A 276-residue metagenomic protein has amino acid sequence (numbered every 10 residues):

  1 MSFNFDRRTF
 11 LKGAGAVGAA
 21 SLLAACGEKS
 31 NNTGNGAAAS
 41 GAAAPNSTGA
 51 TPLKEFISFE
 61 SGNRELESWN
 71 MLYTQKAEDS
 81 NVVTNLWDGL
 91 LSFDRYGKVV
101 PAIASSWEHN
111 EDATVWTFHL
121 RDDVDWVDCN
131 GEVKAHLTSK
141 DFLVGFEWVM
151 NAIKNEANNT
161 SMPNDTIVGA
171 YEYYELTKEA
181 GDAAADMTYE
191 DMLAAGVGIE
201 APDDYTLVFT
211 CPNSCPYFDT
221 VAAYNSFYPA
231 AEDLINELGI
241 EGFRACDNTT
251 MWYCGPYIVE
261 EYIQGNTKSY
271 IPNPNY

Functional and structural regions predicted by a protein language model:
S2-G18: N-terminal secretory signal peptides and thylakoid transit peptides that target proteins across membranes
A24-A25: C-terminal motif of bacterial Sec signal peptides marking the signal peptidase cleavage site
N31-P52: N-terminal, intrinsically disordered, polar/charged segments of Gram-positive cell-envelope systems that serve as
P52-N63, V115-F118, F142, L207-V208 (+2 more regions): Short, well-ordered beta-strand elements
F59-E111, W252: N-terminal lobe/hinge region of extracytoplasmic solute-binding protein
E65-Y73, K98-V100, W126-D128, Y217-T220 (+1 more regions): Short, solvent-exposed loop/turn elements at domain surfaces
R95, E179-G196, E200-T206, T210-Y276: Gly/Pro-rich hinge or "lid" segments in bacterial periplasmic/extracellular proteins
S105-N164, V208: Aromatic- and charge-enriched surface segment that lines or borders ligand/interaction sites
